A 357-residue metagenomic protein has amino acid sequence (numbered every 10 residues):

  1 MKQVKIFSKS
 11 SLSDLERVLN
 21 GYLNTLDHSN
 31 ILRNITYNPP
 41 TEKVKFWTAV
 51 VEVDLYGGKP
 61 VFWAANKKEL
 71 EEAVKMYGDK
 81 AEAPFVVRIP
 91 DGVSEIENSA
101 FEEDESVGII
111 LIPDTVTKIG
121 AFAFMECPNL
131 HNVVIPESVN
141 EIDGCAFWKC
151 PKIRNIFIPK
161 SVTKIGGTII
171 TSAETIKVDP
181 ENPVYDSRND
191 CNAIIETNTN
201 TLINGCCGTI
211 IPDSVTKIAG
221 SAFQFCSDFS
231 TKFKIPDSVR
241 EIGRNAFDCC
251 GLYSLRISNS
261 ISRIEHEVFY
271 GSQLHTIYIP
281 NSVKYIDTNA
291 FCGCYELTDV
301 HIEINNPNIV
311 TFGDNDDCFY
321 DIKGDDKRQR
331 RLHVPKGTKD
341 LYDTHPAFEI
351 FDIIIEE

Functional and structural regions predicted by a protein language model:
K2-D14: A short, exposed loop/beta-hairpin motif centered on an aromatic-Gly-Thr core
L12-S29, R33, A219: A short, charged, amphipathic alpha-helix used as a generic interaction element across diverse proteins
I31-T41: Short amphipathic beta-strand and strand-loop transition segments with alternating hydrophobic
T41-G57: C-terminal edge-of-domain segments
K59-A65, A81-E95, E105-K118, P128-E141 (+9 more regions): Structural signature of tandem-repeat unit edges
N98-A100, G120-A123, D143-A146, T168 (+4 more regions): Consensus positions within tandem repeat domains that build extended binding/scaffold surfaces
I169-T171, C292, D314-K323, P346: A structural signal for leucine-rich repeat
